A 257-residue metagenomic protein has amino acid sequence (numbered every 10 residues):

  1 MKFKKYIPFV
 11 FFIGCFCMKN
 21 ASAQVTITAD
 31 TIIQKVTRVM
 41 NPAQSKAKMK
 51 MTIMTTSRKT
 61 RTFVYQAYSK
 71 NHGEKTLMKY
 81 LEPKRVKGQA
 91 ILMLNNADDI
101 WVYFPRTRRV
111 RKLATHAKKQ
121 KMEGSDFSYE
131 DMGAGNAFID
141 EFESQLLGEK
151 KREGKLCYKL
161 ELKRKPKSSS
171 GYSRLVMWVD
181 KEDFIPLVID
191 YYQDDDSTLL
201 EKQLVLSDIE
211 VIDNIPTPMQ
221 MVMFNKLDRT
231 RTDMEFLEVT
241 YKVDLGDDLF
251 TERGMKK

Functional and structural regions predicted by a protein language model:
M1-K5: Positively charged n-region of N-terminal signal peptides that target proteins for export
Y6-G14: Sec-dependent N-terminal signal peptides
C15-S22: C-terminal segment of classical bacterial N-terminal signal peptides
I27-R106: N-terminal mature ectodomain segment of secretory-pathway/periplasmic proteins
Q34, R109-L113, Q120, G133 (+1 more regions): Gly/Pro-enriched, hydrophobic low-complexity segments that function as extracytoplasmic propeptides/linkers
K59-R61, G133-Q145, L200-Q203: A short, amphipathic edge element
A67, Q145-K151, S207-I209: Short amphipathic beta-strand and strand-loop transition segments with alternating hydrophobic
A90-I139: Surface-exposed, polar helix/loop patches in the mature regions of secreted/periplasmic/lumenal proteins that form
